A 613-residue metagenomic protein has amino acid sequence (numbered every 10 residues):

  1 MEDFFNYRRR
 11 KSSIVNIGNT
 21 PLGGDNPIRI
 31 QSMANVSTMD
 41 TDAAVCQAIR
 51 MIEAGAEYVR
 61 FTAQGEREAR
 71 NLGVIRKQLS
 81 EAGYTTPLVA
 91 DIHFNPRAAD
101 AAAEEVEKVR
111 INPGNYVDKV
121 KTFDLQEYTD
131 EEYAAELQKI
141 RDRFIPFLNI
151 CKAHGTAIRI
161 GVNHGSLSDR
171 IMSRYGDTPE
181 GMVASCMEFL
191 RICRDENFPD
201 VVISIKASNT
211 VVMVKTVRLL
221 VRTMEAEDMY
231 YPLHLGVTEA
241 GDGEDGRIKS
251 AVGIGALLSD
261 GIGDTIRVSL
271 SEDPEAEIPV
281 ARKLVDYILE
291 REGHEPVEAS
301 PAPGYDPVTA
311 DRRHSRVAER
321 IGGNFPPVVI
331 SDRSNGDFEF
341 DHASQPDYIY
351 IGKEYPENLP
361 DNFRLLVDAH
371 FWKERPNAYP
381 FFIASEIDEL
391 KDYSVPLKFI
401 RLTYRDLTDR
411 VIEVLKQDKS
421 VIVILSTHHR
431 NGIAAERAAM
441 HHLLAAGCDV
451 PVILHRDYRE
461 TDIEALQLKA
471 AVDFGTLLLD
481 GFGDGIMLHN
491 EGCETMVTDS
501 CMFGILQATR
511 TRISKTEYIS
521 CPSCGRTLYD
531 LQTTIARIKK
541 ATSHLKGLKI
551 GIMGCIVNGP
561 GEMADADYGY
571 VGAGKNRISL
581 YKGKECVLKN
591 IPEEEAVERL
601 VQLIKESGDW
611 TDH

Functional and structural regions predicted by a protein language model:
M1-S32, L148-H154, E290-G336, K540: N-terminal amphipathic alpha-helix/helix-capping segment at the start of soluble metabolic enzymes
D3, A56-E188, E319, I330-D341 (+1 more regions): Active-site beta->alpha loop and helix N-cap motifs at the rims of alpha/beta catalytic domains
D25-A43, P87-N95, I171-V183, T238-I248 (+3 more regions): Active-site mouth loops of central-metabolism enzymes
I30, D91, I160, I203 (+5 more regions): Conserved, mostly hydrophobic/aromatic
M39-R50, F94-A99, S250-I254, G336-H342 (+1 more regions): Short, acidic/polar
E57-R60, V106-T122, S259-E275, V423 (+2 more regions): Glycine-rich phosphate-binding active-site loops on the catalytic face of alpha/beta enzymes
E127-F144, N149, I171-I321, L397 (+2 more regions): Catalytic alpha/beta core domains of metabolic enzymes, predominantly
K575-I578, C586-D609: Beta-strand/loop-dominated core regions that host nucleotide or nucleotide-derived cofactor-binding catalytic loops
